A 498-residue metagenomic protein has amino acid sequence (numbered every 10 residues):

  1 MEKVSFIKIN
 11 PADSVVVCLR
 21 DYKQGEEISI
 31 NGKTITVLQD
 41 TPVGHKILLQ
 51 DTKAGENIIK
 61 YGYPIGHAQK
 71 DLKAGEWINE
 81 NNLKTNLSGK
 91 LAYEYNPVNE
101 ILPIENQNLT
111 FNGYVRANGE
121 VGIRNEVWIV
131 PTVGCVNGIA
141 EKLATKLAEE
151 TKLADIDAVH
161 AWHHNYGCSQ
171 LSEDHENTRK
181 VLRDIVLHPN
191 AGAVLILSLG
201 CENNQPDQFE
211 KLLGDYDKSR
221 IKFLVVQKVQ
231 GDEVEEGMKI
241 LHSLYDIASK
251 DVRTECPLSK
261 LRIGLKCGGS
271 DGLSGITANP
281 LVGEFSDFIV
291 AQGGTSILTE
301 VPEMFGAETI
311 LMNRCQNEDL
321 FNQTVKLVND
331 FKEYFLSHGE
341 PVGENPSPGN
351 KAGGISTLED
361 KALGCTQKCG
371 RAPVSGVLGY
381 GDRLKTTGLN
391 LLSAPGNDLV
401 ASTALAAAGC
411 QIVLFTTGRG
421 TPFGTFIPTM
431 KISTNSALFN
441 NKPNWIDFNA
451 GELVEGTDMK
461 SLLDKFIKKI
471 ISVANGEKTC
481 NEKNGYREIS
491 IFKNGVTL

Functional and structural regions predicted by a protein language model:
E2-I412, R419-P422, I427-L498: Metallocofactor- and cofactor-centric catalytic cores in central/energy metabolism, strongly enriched
